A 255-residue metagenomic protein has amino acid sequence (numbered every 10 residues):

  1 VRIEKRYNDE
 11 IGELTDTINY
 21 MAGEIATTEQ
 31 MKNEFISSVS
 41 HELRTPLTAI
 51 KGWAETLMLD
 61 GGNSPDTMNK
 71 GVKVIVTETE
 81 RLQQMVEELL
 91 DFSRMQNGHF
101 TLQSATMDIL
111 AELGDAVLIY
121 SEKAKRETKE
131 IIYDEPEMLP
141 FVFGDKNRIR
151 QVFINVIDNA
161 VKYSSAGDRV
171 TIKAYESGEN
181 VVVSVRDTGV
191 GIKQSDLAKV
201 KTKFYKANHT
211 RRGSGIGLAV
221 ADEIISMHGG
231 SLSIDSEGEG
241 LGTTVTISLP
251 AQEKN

Functional and structural regions predicted by a protein language model:
V1-Y20: HAMP signal relay modules and closely related sensory coiled-coil linkers that couple transmembrane inputs to cytosolic
E4-R6, Q103-D108, K125, E130-P140: Conserved catalytic submotifs in the C-terminal HATPase_c
V74-L82: Short alpha-helical segment of the dimerization/phosphotransfer core of two-component systems
N97-L102, F141-G144: Conserved micro-motifs of the catalytic ATP-binding
G167-E179: Short beta-strand/loop element within the Bergerat-fold HATPase_c
I192-F204: Short conserved segment of the HATPase_c
G229-G230, I234: Conserved glycine-rich
